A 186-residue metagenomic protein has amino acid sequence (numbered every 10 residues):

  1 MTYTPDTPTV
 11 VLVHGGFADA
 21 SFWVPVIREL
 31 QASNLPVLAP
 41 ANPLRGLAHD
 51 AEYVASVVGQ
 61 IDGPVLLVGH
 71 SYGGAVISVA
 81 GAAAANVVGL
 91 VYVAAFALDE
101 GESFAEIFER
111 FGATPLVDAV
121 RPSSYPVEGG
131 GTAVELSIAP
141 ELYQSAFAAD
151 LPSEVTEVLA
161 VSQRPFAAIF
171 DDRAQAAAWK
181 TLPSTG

Functional and structural regions predicted by a protein language model:
Y3-G63: Active-site catalytic motif of lipid deacylating hydrolases and related acyltransferases
V13-G16, H70-S71, A95: Glycine-rich His-Gly loop
P25, V79-A80: Active-site signature of alpha/beta-hydrolase-fold catalytic machinery across serine- and Asp/Cys-nucleophile hydrolases
V68-G73, I77: Gly/Ala-rich beta-loop-alpha elbow adjacent to hydrolase catalytic centers
N86-G130, F166-D171, Q175: Flexible "cap/lid" loop of the alpha/beta hydrolase fold
G129-V134, I138-D150: Helix-loop "lid/cap" segments that line or gate small-molecule binding pockets
S153-G186: Conserved serine/cysteine hydrolase catalytic core
